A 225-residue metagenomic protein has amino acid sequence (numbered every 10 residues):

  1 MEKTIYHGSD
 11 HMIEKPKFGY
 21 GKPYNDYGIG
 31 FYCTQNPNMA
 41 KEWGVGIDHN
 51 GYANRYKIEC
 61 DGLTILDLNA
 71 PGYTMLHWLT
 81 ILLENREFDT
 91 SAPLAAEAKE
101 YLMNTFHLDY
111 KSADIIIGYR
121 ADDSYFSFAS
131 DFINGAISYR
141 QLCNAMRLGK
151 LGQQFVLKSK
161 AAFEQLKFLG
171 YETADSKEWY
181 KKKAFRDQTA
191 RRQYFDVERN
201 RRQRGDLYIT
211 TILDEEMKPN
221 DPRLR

Functional and structural regions predicted by a protein language model:
M1-D26, G46, N54, P222-R225: ADP-ribose/NAD+-binding catalytic cleft of ART/PARP-like enzymes
T4, F31, A53-N54, Q154-F155: A broad, low-specificity signal marking well-ordered, structured residues that form hydrophobic/aromatic
D10-H11, P37, C60-G62: Short, flexible loop/turn elements at secondary-structure junctions
K22-I47: Extended catalytic/binding region for NAD+/ADP-ribose chemistry, centered on the ART fold
E42-I58: Compositionally biased, low-complexity linear motifs
I47-H49, C60-R225: Conserved NAD+-utilizing ADP-ribose enzyme module
